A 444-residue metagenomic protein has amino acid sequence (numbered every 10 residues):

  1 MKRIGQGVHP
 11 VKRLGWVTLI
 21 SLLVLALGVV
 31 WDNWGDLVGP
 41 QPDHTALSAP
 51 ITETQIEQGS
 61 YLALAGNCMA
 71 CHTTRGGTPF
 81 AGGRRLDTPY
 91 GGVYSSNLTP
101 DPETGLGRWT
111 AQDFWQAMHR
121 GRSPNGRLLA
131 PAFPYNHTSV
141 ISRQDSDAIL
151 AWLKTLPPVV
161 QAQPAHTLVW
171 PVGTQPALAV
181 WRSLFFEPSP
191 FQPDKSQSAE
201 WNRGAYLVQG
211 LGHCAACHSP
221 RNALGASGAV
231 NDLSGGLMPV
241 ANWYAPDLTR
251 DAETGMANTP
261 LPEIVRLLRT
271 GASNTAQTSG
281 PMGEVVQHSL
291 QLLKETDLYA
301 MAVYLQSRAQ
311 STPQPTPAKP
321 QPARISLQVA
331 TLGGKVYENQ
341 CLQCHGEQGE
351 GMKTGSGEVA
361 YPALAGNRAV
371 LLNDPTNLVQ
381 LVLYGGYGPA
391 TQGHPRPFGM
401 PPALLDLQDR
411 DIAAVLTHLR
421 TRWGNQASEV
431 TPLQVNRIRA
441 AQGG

Functional and structural regions predicted by a protein language model:
K2-T52, V93, A117, R122-S123 (+7 more regions): Post-cleavage N-terminal segment of exported redox proteins
T52-T74, A81-D87, V180-S183, P188 (+6 more regions): Sequence/structural segment immediately N-terminal to covalent heme-attachment motifs in c-type and related
Q55-Q58, T110, F114, L129 (+12 more regions): Stable alpha-helical elements in mature extracytoplasmic
Y61-T73, S96-N97, D113-H119, P131 (+11 more regions): C-type cytochrome heme c attachment motif
A70, P79, E103-L106, Q116 (+10 more regions): Short loop/beta submotifs within extracellular cysteine-rich repeat domains
T78-G91, S96, P220-T275: Active-site substrate-binding loop specific to GH73 endo-beta-N-acetylglucosaminidase modules in bacterial autolysins
Y94-R108, H119-Q144, A165-H166, A245-A257 (+4 more regions): Axial heme c-ligation environment in periplasmic c-type cytochrome domains
P315-A330, G351-Y361, G388-G393, P397: Flexible internal linker/loop segments at domain or repeat junctions
